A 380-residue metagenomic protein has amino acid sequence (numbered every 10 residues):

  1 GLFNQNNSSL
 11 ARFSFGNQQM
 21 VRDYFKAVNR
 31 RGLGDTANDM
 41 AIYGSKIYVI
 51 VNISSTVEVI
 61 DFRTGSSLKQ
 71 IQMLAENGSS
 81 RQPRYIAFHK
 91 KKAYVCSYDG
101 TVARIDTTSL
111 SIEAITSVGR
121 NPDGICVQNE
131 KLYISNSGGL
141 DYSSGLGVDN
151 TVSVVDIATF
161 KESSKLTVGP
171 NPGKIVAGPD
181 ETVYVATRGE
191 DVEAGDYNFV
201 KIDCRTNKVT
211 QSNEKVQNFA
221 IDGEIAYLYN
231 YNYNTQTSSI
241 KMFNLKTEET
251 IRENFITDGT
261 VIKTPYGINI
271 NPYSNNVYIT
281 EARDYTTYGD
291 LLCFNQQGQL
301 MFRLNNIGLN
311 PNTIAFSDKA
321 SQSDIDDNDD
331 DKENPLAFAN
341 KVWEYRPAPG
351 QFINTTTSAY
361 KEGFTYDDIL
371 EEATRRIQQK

Functional and structural regions predicted by a protein language model:
G1, Q379-K380: Accessible peptide chain termini
G1-D331, F338, V342-Y345: Predominantly soluble domains enriched in secretory-pathway, periplasmic, or organellar proteins
V95, I105, I353-T355, E372: A detector of low-complexity, intrinsically disordered, Ser/Thr/Gly/Pro/Ala-rich segments
D326, A337-A339, W343-E344, N354-A359 (+3 more regions): Intrinsically disordered, low-complexity segments enriched in small/polar and acidic residues
